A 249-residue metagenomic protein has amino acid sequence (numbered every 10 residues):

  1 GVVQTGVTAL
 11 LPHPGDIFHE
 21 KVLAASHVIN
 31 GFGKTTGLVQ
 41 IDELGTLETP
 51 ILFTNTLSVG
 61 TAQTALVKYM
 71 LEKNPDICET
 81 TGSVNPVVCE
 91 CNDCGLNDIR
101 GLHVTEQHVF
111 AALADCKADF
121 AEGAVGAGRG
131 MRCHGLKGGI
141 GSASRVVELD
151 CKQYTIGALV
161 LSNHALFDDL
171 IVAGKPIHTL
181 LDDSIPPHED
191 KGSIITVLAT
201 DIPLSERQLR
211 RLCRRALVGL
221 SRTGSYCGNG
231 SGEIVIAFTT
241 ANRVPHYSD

Functional and structural regions predicted by a protein language model:
G1-D249: Alpha/propeptide regions of enzymes that mature by internal proteolysis
